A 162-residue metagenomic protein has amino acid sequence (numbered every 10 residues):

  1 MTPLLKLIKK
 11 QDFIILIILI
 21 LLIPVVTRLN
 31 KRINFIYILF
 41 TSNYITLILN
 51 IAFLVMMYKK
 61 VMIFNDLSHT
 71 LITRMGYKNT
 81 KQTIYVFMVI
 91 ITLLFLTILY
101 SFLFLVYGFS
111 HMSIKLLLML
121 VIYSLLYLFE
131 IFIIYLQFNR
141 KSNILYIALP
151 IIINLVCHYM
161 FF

Functional and structural regions predicted by a protein language model:
M1-F13: Aromatic- and glycine-rich beta-strand/loop motifs that create alpha-glucan
M1-L4, I151-F162: Short amphipathic alpha-helical segments
Q11-I17, I45-I48: Alpha-helical transmembrane segments
I15-R32, H158-F162: Alpha-helical transmembrane segments of multi-pass membrane proteins
L16-I20, S142-C157: Central hydrophobic cores of alpha-helical transmembrane segments in multi-pass integral membrane proteins
V25-L49, V55-M57, T83-R140: Secretory targeting signals
V61-I90: Helix-loop-helix units of permease transmembrane domains in multi-pass membrane transporters, especially ABC
S68-K78, L103-H111, N143-L149: Alpha-helical membrane-embedding segments and immediately adjacent membrane-interface amphipathic helices
